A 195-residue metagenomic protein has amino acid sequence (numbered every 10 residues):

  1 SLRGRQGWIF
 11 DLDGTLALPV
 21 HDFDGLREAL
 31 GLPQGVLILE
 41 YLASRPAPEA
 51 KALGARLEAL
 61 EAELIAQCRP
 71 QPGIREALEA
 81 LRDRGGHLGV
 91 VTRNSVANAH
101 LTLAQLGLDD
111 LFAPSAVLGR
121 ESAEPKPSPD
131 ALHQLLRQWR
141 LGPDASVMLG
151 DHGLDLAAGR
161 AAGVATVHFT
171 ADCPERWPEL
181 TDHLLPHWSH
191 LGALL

Functional and structural regions predicted by a protein language model:
S1-E49: Active-site neighborhood of HAD-like aspartate-dependent phosphohydrolases
S1-Q6, E79, V96, H100-L195: Asp-based, Mg2+/Mn2+-dependent phosphohydrolase catalytic module
L18, V90-T92, H168: Hydrophobic residues in well-ordered beta-strands that form the structural core
F23-L30, E58-E61, A99-T102: Hydrophobic alpha-helical core bundles mediating ligand binding, dimerization, or RNAP-core interactions
I38-E40, E63, R120-E121: A short acidic, glycine-rich active-site loop that binds or catalyzes chemistry on phosphate/adenosine moieties
A50-E61, L111-A116: Short, basic/glycine-rich phosphate-binding loops at helix/coil junctions that contact nucleotide phosphates
E63-V90, V96-H100, P129: Short, acidic loop-to-helix structural element flanking the phosphoryl-transfer center in phosphate-processing enzymes
